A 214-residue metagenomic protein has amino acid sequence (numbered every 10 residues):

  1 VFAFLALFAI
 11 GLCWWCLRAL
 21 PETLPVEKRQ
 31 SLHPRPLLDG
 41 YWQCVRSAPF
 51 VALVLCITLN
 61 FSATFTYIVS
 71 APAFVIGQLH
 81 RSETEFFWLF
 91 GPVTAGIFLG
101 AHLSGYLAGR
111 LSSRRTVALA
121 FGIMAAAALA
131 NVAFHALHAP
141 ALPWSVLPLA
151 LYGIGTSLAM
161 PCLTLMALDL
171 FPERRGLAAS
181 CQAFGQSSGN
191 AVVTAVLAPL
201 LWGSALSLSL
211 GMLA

Functional and structural regions predicted by a protein language model:
V1-L20, L24, W88: Helix-loop-helix hairpin linking two adjacent transmembrane segments in secondary transporters
P21-V54: Juxtamembrane intracellular "pre-TM" segments in multi-pass secondary transporters
R46-T66, A150-I154: Pair of pore-lining "gating" transmembrane helices in MFS-fold secondary transporters
V69-E85: Short amphipathic helix-loop junctions that connect adjacent transmembrane helices in Major Facilitator Superfamily/SLC
E83-G91, A179-S180: Small-residue hotspots at the loop-to-helix junctions and early N-terminal turns of transmembrane alpha-helices
G100-R115, L201: Helix-to-loop junctions at the C-terminal end of transmembrane segments in multipass secondary transporters
R115-C162: C-terminal transmembrane helical hairpin of 12-TM major facilitator-type secondary transporters
L165-S204, G211-M212: A late C-terminal transmembrane helix in Major Facilitator Superfamily
